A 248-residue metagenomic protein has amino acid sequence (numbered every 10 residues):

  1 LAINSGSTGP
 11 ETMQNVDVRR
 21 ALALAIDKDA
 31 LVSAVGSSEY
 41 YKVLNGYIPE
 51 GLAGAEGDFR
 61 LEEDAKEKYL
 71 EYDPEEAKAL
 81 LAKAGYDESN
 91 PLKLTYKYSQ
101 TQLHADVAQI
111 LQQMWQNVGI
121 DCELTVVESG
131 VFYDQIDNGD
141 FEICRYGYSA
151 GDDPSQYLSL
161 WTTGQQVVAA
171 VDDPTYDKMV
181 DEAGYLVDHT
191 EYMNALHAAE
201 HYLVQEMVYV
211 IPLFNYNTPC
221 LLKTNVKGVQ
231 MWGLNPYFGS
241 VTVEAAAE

Functional and structural regions predicted by a protein language model:
L1-I3, T8, T12, A30-V35 (+2 more regions): Pocket-flanking alpha-helical
L1-N4, L24-A25, V32, T95-K97 (+3 more regions): Structural recognition of the beta-strand scaffold that forms the well-ordered cores of secreted hydrolase catalytic
L1-P10, A23, P49-L52, E56-G57: Periplasmic solute-binding protein
V16-R20, L24, V32-V35, L70 (+3 more regions): Extracytoplasmic/peripheral linker and loop segments enriched in polar/acidic and small residues with frequent Thr/Pro
K42-K83, L103-H104: Structural transition elements
K78-A150, T218: Ligand/substrate-recognition segments at binding pockets and active sites
C220-E248: Long beta-strand-rich cores associated with HINT superfamily self-processing modules
